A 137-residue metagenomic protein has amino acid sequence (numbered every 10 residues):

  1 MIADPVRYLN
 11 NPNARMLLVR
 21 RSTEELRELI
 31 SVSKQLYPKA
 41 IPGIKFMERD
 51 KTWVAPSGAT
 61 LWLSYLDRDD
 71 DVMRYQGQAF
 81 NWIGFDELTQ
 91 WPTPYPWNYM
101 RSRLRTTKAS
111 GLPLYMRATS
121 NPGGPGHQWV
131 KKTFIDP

Functional and structural regions predicted by a protein language model:
M1-P137: Phosphate/NTP-binding elements of NTP-utilizing enzymes
